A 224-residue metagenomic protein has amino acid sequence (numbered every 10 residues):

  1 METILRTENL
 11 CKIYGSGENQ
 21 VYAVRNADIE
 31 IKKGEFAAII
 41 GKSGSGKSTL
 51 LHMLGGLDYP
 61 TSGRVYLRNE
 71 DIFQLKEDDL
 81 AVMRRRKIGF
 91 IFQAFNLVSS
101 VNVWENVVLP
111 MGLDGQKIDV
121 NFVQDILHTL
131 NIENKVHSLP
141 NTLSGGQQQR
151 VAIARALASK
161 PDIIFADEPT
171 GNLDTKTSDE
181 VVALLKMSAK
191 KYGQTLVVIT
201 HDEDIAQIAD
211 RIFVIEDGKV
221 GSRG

Functional and structural regions predicted by a protein language model:
M1-T3, G224: Short, Lys/Arg-enriched, disordered terminal segments
I4-I215: ABC family nucleotide-binding domain
I212-G224: H-loop (His-switch) and adjacent beta-strand-loop-beta switch element of ABC-type ATPase nucleotide-binding domains
